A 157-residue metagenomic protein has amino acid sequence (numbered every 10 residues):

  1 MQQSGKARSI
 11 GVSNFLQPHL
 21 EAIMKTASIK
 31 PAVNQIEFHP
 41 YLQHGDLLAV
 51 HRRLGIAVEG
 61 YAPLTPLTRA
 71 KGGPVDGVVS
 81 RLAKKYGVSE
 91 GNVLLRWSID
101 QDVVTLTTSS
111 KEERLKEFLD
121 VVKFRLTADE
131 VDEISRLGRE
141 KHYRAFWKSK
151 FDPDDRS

Functional and structural regions predicted by a protein language model:
M1-S157: Beta/alpha (TIM)-barrel catalytic core signal, keyed to glycine-rich beta->alpha loops juxtaposed to Asp/Glu that bind
